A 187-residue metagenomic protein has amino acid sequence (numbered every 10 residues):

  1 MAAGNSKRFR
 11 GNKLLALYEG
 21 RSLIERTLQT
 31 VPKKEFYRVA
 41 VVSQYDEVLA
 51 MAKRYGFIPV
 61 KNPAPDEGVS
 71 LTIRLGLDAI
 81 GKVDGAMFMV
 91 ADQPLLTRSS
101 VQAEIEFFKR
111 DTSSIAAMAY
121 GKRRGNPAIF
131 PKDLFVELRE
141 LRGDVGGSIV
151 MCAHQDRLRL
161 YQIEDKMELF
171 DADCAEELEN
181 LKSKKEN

Functional and structural regions predicted by a protein language model:
M1-A3, V42, M89-V90, M118-G121 (+1 more regions): Short beta-strand segments
M1-S43: N-terminal glycine-rich phosphate-binding loop and ensuing alpha1 helix
R10-K13, Y18-S22, S43, P63-L71 (+5 more regions): Residues at secondary-structure transition points
Y18, V60-N62, M118, Y161-I163 (+1 more regions): Hydrophobic residues at beta-strand termini and immediately following loops that shape nucleotide-binding pockets
E25-G85: Conserved N-terminal catalytic core of the sugar/cofactor nucleotidyltransferase
D66-V136: Conserved beta-loop-beta/alpha segment of the NTase-like Rossmann-fold superfamily that binds/positions NTPs
V136, R142-N187: Conserved alpha/beta core of the MobA/IspD/sugar-nucleotide pyrophosphorylase nucleotidyltransferase superfamily
